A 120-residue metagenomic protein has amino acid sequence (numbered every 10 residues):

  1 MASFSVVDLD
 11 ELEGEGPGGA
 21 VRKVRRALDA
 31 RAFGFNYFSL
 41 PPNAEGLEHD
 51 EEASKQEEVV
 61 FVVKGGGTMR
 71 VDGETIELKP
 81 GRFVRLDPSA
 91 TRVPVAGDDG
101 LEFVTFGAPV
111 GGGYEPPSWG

Functional and structural regions predicted by a protein language model:
M1-G34, P41-P42, E115-G120: A short, N-terminal "cap"/entry segment at the start of jelly-roll beta-barrel domains of the cupin/DSBH fold
R25-A27, L47-A53, V95-A96: Short histidine-centered beta-strand/loop micro-motifs that create catalytic or ligand/metal-coordination sites
D29-R31, R70-E74, G97: Short strand-coil-strand connectors
N36, H49-D50, E58, E74 (+1 more regions): Short, conserved secondary-structure segments in the cores of folded domains
Y37-L40, E52-M69: Short, conserved beta-strand element in jelly-roll/cupin
E48, M69-R70, L86, T91-D98: Short beta-strand His + acidic residue motifs that chelate non-heme Fe in jelly-roll/DSBH and cupin folds
G73-S89: Short acidic-glycine-tyrosine-enriched beta hairpin
V95-G120: Double-stranded beta-helix
